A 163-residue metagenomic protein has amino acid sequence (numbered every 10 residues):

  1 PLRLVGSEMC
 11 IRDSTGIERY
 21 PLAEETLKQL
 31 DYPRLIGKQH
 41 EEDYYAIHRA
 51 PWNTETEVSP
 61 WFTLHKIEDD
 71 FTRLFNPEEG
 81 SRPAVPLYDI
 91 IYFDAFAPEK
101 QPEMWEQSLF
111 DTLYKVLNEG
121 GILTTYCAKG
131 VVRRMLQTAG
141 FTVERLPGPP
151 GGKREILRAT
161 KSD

Functional and structural regions predicted by a protein language model:
P1-I11: Single conserved hydrophobic/aromatic residue that forms the stacking wall/gate of nucleotide- or nucleobase-binding
D13-E18: Conserved SAM-binding motif I beta-strand of class I
K28-G80: S-adenosyl-L-methionine
L64-K66, P86-A95: Short SAM/SAH-binding signature in class I
N76-I90: A short acidic, Gly/Pro-enriched loop at the edge of an enzyme's catalytic core that lines a small-molecule cofactor
I90-Y92, G120-C127: Conserved beta-strand signature within the Rossmann-like core of class I S-adenosyl-L-methionine
M104-E119: A short glycine-rich, Lys/Arg-flanked "PGG" loop and its adjoining helix->strand segment in the class I
K129-D163: Class I S-adenosyl-L-methionine
